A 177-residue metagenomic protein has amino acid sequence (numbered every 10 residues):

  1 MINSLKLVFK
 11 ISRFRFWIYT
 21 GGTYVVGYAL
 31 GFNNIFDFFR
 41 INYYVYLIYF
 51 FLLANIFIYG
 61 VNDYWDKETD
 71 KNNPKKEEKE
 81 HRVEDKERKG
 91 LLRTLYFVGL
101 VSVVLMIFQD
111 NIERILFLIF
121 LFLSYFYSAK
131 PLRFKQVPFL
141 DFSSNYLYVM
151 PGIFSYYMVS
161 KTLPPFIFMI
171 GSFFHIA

Functional and structural regions predicted by a protein language model:
M1-A177: Multi-pass alpha-helical membrane architecture of UbiA-family and related isoprenoid/lipid prenyltransferases
